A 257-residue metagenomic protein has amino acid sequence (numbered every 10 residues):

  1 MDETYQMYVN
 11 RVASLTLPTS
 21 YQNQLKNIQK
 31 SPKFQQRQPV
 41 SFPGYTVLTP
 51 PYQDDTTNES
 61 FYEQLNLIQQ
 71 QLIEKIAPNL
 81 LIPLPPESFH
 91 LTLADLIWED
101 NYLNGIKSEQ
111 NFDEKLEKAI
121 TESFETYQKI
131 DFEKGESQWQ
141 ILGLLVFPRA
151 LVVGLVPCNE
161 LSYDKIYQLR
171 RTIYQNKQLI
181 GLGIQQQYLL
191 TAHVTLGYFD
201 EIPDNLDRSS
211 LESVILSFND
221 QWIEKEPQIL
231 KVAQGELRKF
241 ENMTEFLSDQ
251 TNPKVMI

Functional and structural regions predicted by a protein language model:
M1-I257: Histidine-dependent nucleotide/RNA phosphoesterase domain, centered on the 2H-phosphoesterase fold with its duplicated
